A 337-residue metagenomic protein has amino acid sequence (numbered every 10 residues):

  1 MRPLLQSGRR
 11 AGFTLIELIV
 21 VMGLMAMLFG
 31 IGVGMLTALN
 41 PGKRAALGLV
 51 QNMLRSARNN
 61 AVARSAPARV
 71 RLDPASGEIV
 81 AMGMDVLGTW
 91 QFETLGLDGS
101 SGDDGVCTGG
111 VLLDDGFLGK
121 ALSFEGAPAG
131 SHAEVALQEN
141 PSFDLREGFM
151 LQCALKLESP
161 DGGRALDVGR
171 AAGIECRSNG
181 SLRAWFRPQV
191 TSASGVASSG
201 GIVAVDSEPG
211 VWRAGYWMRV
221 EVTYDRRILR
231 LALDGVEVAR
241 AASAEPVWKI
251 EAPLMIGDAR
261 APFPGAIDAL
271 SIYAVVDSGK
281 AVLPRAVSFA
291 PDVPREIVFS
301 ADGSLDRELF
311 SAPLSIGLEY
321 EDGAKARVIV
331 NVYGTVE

Functional and structural regions predicted by a protein language model:
R2, R9-L36: N-terminal single-pass transmembrane signal-anchor helix
P41-V70, A269: Membrane-proximal N-terminal amphipathic helix
D85-G96, M150-S159, A261-S278: Extracellular, beta-strand-rich glycan-interacting domains
L87-D114, F124, V168, D277: Short, tryptophan-glycine- and acidic/Ser/Thr-enriched carbohydrate-recognition patches
S123-F149, I202-V211, D258-A259: Short surface loop/edge beta-strand patches of beta-sandwich-type extracellular domains that form ligand-contact sites
W185-R219: Short, aromatic/His-centered strand-loop micro-motif at the edge of beta-sheets
Y216-R230: Localized edge beta-strand/strand-to-loop motifs within extracellular or lumenal beta-rich domains
A241-A266: Flexible glycan-contacting loops in extracellular carbohydrate-active proteins
